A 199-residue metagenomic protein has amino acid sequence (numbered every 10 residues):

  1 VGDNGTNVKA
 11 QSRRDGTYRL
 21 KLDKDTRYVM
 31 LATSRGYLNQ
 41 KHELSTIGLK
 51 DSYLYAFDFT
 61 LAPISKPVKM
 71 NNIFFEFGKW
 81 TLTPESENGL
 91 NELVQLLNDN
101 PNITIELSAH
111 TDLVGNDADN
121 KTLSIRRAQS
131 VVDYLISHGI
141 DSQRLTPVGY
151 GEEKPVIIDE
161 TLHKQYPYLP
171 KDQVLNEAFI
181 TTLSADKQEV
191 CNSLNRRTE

Functional and structural regions predicted by a protein language model:
V1-N7, R35-Y37, H110-D112, E152: Change "in extracellular beta-sheet-rich domains … of secreted and cell-surface proteins" to "in beta-sheet-rich domains
D3-T17: Short, acidic Ser/Thr/Gly-rich low-complexity loop/linker segments typical of extracellular and cell-surface proteins
Q11-R13, K21-D25, K50, P63 (+1 more regions): Surface-exposed coil/turn segments at beta-strand junctions on protein surfaces, enriched
G16, L22-Y37: A short, solvent-exposed beta-strand micro-motif common in secreted/extracellular proteins
Q40-N72: Extracellular beta-sheet/turn segments enriched in Thr/Pro/Gly and aliphatic residues
F75-A109, V132, I136, L194-N195 (+1 more regions): Periplasmic peptidoglycan-binding/anchoring modules of Gram-negative envelope and division proteins
H110-E199: Periplasmic OmpA-like peptidoglycan-binding domain that tethers envelope proteins to the cell wall
